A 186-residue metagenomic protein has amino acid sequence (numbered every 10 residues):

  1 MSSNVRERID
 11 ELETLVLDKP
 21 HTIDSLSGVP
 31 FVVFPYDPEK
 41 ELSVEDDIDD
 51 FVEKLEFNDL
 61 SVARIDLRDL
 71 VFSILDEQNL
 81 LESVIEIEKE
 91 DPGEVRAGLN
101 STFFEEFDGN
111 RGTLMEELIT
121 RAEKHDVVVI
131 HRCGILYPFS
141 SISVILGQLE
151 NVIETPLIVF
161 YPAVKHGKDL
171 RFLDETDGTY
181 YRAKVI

Functional and structural regions predicted by a protein language model:
S2-E56: Glycine-rich P-loop/Walker A and Walker A-like loops and their local beta1-loop-alpha1 context in P-loop NTPases
L15-L17, N110-A122: A short, acidic, amphipathic alpha-helical segment used as a generic capping/interface helix at domain edges
V29-V33, V127, P156-I158: Residue-level preference for the first positions of well-ordered beta-strands
P38-S43, L70-V71, F104-G109, G134-P138 (+1 more regions): Short acidic, S/G/P-rich loop/turn micro-motifs used as interaction or catalytic elements
D50-R64, Q148-L157: Structural alpha-beta junctions
A63-N110: Long, charge-dense
K124-F139: Conserved P-loop NTPase "ATPase switch" module shared by AAA+ and STAND
S140-I186: Glycine-rich, aromatic-bearing surface loops/beta-hairpins
